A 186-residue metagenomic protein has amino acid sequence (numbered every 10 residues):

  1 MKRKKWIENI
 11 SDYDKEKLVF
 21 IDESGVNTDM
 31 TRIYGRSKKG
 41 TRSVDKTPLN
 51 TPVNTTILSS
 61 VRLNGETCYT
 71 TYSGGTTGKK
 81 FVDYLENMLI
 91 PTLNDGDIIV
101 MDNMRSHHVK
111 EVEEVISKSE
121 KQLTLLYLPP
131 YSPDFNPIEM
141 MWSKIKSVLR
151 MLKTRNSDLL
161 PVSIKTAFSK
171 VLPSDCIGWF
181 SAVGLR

Functional and structural regions predicted by a protein language model:
M1-R186: Short functional hotspots at interaction and active-site rims
